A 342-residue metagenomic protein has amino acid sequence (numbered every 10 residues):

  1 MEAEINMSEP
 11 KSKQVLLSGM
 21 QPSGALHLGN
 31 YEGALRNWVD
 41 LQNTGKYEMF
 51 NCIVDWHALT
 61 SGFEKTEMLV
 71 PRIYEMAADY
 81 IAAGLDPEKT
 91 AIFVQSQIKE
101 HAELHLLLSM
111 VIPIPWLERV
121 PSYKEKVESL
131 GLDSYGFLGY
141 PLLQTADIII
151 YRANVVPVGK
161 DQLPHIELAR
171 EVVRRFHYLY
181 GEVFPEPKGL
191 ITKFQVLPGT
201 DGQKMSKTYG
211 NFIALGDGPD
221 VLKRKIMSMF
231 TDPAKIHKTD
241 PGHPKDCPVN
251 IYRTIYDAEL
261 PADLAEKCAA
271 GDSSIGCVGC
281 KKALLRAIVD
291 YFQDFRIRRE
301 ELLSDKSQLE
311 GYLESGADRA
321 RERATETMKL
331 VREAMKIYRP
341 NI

Functional and structural regions predicted by a protein language model:
E2-L17, P22-A146, R296, E300: N-terminal Rossmann-like or analogous alpha/beta NTP/dinucleotide-binding catalytic cores that position adenine
I5, M20, E48, N154 (+3 more regions): Generic anion/oxyanion-binding catalytic loop in active/binding sites
K13, S18, I73, G136 (+6 more regions): Hydrophobic alpha-helical segments and their boundary regions
Q21, H57-A58, Y151-V156, G210 (+1 more regions): A broad detector of the eukaryotic-type serine/threonine protein kinase catalytic domain
L26-G33, V39, F50, V54-D55 (+7 more regions): Structured ligand/cofactor/substrate-binding pocket environments in proteins
L28, P164, R170-I342: Conserved nucleotide- and phosphate/pyrophosphate-binding catalytic cores in adenylate/nucleotidyl-handling enzymes
K46, I114-E118, I150-P157, D257-A265 (+1 more regions): Short helix-capping/linker segments at secondary-structure and domain boundaries
Y80, D161, G202: Conserved RecA-like P-loop NTPase ATPase core
